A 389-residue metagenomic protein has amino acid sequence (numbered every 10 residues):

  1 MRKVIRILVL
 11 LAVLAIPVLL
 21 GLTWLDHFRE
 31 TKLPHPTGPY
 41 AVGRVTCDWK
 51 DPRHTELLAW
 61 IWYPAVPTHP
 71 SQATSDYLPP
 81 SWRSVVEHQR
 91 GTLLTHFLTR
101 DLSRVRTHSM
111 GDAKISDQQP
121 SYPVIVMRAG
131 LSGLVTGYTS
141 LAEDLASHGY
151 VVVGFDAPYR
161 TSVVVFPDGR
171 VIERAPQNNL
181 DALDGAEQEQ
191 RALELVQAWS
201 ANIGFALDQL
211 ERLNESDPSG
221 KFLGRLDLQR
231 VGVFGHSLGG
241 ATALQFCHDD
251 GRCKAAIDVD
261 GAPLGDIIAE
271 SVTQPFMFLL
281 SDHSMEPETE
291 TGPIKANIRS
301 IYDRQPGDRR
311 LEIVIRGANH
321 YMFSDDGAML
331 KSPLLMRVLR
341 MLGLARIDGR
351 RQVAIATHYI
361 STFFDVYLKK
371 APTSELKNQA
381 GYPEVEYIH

Functional and structural regions predicted by a protein language model:
M1-I16: N-terminal Sec-pathway targeting helices
R2, R6, H27-P36, K50-P52 (+2 more regions): Alpha/beta-hydrolase-fold serine-hydrolase catalytic core, especially in secreted/extracellular enzymes
L22-I125, A345-G349: Domain-level recognition of soluble alpha/beta enzyme cores, biased toward histidine phosphatases/phosphomutases
A65-V66, D76-F97, T136-L183, E312 (+1 more regions): Active-site machinery of serine-nucleophile hydrolases
R104-V165, M285-E288: Short substrate-entry loop that stabilizes the transition state in hydrolases
D117, K254-H320: The feature captures the conserved acid-bearing segment of alpha/beta-hydrolase catalytic domains
V165-R225: Alpha/beta-hydrolase active-site loop
A206-S271: Primarily recognizes the serine-hydrolase "nucleophile elbow" in alpha/beta-hydrolase and SGNH/GDSL folds
